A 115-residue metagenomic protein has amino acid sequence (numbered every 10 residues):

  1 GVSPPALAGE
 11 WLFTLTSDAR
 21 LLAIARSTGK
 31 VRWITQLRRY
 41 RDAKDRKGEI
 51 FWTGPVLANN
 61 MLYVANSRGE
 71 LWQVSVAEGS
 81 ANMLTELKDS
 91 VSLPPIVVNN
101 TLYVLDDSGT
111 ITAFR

Functional and structural regions predicted by a protein language model:
G1-A8, I34-V56, N82-N99: Extracytoplasmic beta-rich repeat domains
W11-T14, L22, M61-V64, L102-V104: Conserved beta-propeller blade signature
F13-L37, D42, F51: C-terminal structural cap/anchor segments
A25-T28, S75-G79, R115: Short loop/turn segments that connect beta-strands within beta-propeller blades
L105-F114: Short, low-complexity, Pro/Ser/Thr/Gly-rich segments in the mature regions of secreted, periplasmic
